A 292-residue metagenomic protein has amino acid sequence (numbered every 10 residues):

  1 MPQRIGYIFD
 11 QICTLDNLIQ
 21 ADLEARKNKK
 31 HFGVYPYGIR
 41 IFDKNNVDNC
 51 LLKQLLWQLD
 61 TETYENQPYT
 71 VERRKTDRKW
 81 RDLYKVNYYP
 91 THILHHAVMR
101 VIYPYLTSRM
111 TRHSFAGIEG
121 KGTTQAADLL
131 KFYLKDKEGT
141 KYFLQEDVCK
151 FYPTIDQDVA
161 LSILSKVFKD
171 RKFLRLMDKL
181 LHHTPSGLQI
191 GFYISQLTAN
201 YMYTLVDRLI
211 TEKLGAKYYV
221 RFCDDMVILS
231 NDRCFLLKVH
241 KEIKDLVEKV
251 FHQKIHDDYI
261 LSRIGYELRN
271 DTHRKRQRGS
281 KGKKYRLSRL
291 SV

Functional and structural regions predicted by a protein language model:
M1-F9, H95, M99-D156: Active-site-proximal segment of RNA-dependent polymerases
M1-K53: Non-catalytic, polymerase-adjacent accessory regions of viral genome-replication enzymes
R40, Y69-K79, T111-T124, K150 (+1 more regions): Short, glycine/charge-rich beta-strand/loop segments that flank catalytic centers and engage negatively charged groups
L55-K79, K169-H183: Reverse-transcriptase-like RNA-dependent polymerase core
K79-T111, P185-K213: Conserved pre-motif C helix in the palm subdomain of viral-like polymerases
D128-C223, V227-V250, S262-R263, K284: Conserved polymerase palm-domain catalytic core
Q253-V292: A conserved non-catalytic segment of reverse transcriptases and RNA-directed RNA polymerases corresponding to the late
